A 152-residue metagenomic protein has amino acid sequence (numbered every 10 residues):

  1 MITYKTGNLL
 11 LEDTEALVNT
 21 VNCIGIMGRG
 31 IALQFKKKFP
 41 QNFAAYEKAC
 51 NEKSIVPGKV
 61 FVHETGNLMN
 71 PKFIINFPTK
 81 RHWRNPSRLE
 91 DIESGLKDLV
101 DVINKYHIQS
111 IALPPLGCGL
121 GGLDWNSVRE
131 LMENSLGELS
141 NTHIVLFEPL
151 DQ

Functional and structural regions predicted by a protein language model:
M1-Q152: Macrodomain-like recognition of ADP-ribose-binding/processing modules
